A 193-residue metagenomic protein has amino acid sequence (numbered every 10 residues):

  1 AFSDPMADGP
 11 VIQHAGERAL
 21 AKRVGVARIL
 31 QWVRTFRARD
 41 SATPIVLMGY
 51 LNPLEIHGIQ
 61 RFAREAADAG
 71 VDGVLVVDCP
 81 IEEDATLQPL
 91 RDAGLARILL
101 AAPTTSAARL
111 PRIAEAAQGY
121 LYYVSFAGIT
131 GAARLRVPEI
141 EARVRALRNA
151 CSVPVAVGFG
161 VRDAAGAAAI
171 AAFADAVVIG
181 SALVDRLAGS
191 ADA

Functional and structural regions predicted by a protein language model:
F2-H14, A21-R34, L54-R61, V76-A93 (+4 more regions): Active-site-adjacent beta->alpha loops and helix N-cap segments on the catalytic face of soluble alpha/beta enzymes
D8-H14, S41-I45, Y120-S125: Short, basic/glycine-rich phosphate-binding loops at helix/coil junctions that contact nucleotide phosphates
Q31-I45, L147-V153: A structural motif corresponding to the C-terminal end of an alpha-helix and its immediate exit/capping segment
I45-G49, V74-V76, R97-A101, L121-V124 (+2 more regions): Hydrophobic faces of well-ordered beta-strands that scaffold small-molecule active sites in alpha/beta enzyme cores
L47, L51-D72, A172-A182: Short, electropositive alpha-helical surface patch
A66-G73, L90-I98, E115-L121, F173-V177: Glycine-enriched alpha-helix->loop->beta-strand junction motifs that scaffold or abut catalytic
T105-E115, A150, V157, V161-V177: Catalytic cores of alpha/beta
A176-V177, L183-A193: Catalytic cores of soluble, metal-dependent hydrolases
